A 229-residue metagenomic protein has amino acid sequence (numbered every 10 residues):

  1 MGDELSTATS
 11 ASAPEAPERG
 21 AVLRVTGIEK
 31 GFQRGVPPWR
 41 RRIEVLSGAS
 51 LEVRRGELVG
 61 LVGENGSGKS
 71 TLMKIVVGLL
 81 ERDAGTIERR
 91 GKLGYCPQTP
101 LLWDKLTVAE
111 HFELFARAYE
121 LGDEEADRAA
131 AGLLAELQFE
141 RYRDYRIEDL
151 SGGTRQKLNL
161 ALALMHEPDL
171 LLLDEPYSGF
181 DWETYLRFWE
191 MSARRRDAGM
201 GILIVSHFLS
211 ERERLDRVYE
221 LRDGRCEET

Functional and structural regions predicted by a protein language model:
V62-E64: The feature captures the beta-strand-to-loop junction immediately N-terminal to the Walker
V77: Helix-to-loop junction immediately C-terminal to a conserved catalytic motif
E113, R117, E124-Y142: Conserved ABC ATPase "signature" region
R146-G153: Conserved ABC ATPase signature
L160: Hydrophobic anchor residue at the start of the ABC signature
L171-E175: Catalytic Walker B motif of ABC-type/P-loop ATPase nucleotide-binding domains
